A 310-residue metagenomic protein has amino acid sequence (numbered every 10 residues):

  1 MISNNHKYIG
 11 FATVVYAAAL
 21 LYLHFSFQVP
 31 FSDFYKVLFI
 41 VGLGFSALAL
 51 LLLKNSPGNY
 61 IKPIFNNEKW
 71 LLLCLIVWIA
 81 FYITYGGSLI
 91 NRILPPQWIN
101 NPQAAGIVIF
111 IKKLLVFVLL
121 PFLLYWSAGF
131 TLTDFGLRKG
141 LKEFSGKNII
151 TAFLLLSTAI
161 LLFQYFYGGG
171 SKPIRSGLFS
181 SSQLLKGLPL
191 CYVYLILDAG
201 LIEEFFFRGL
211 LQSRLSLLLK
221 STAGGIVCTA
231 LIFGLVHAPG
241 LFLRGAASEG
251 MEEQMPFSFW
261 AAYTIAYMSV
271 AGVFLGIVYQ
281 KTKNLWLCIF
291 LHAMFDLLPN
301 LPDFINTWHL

Functional and structural regions predicted by a protein language model:
M1-L132, L297-L310: N-terminal, membrane-interfacial amphipathic/helix-forming hydrophobic leader that caps and precedes the first
V14-Q28, I40, A152-L310: Transmembrane helix-loop-helix hairpins at the membrane interface of multi-pass integral membrane proteins
G58-L73, G140-T151, W286: Alpha-helical transmembrane segments and their helix-start/interface "positive-inside/aromatic belt" motifs in integral
E68, Q97, P102, D134 (+3 more regions): Glutamate identity and glutamate-enriched acidic tracts
L72-Q97, G146-I149, F153, T158-A159 (+2 more regions): C-terminal halves and exits of single transmembrane alpha-helices
L94-Q103, G136-K142, R214-A223: Membrane interface segments of multi-pass transport proteins and intramembrane proteases
A105-K113, F144-F153: Alpha-helical membrane-spanning segments of integral membrane proteins, especially the hydrophobic core of TM bundles
F130-G146, F207: Hydrophobic, small-residue-rich membrane helices and short re-entrant helix-turn-helix hairpins that build
